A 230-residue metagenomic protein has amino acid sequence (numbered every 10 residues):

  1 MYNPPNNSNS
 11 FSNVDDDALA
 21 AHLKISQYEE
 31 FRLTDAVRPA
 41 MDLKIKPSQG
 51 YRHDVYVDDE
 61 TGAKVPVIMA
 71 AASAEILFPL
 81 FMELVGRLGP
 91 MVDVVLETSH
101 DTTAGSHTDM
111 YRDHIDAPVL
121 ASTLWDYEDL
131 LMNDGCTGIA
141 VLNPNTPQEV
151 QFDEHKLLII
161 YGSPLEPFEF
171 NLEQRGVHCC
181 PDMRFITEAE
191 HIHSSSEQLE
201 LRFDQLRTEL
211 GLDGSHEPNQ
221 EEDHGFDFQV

Functional and structural regions predicted by a protein language model:
M1-L157, Y161-V230: Structured alpha/beta or helical-core interaction and ligand-binding surfaces enriched in interleaved
